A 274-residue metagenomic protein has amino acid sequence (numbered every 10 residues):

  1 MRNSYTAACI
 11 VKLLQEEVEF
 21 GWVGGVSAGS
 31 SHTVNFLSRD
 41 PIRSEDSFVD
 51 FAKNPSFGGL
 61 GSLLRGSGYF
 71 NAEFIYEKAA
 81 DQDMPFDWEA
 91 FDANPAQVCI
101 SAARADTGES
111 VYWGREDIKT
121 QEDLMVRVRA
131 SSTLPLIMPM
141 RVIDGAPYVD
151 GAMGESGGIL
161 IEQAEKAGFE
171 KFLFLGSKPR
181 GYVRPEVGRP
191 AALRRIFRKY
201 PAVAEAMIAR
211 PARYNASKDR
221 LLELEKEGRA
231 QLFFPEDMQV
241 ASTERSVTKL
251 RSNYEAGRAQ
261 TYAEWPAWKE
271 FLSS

Functional and structural regions predicted by a protein language model:
M1-V26, V34-S274: Patatin-like phospholipase
